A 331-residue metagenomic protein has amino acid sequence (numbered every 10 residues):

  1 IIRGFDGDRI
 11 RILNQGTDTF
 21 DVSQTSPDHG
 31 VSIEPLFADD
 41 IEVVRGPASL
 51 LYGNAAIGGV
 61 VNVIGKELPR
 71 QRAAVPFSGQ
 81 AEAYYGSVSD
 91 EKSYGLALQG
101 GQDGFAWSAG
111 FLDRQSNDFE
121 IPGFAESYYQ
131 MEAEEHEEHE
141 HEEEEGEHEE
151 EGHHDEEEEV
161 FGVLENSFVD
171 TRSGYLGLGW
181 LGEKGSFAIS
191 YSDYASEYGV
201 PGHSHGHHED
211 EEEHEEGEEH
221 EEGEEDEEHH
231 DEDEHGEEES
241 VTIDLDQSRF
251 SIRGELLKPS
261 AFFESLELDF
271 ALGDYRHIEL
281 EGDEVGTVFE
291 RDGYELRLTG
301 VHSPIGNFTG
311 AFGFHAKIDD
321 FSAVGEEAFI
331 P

Functional and structural regions predicted by a protein language model:
I1, L13, D28-I33, V43 (+2 more regions): N-terminal periplasmic accessory domains that precede and gate Gram-negative outer-membrane beta-barrel machines
I1-D21: Extracytoplasmic beta-strand/coil segments of soluble accessory domains associated with Gram-negative outer-membrane
D18-P47: Short acidic/polar hinge/loop motifs at secondary-structure boundaries that mediate gating or recognition
E34, A55-I57, V75-F77, D90-Y94 (+3 more regions): Residues that define the transmembrane beta-barrel architecture of outer-membrane proteins
I64, E82-V88, L112-S116, L181 (+3 more regions): Outer-membrane beta-barrel pore domains and translocons
F77-A81, W107-A109, G185-I189, E264-F270 (+1 more regions): Transmembrane beta-strands of outer-membrane beta-barrel proteins
S87-Q115, S127-P201, T242-P259, F263: Transmembrane beta-barrel wall of Gram-negative outer-membrane proteins
S167, T171, G185-S265, L272-E295 (+1 more regions): Flexible loop and strand-edge segments within Gram-negative outer membrane beta-barrel domains
